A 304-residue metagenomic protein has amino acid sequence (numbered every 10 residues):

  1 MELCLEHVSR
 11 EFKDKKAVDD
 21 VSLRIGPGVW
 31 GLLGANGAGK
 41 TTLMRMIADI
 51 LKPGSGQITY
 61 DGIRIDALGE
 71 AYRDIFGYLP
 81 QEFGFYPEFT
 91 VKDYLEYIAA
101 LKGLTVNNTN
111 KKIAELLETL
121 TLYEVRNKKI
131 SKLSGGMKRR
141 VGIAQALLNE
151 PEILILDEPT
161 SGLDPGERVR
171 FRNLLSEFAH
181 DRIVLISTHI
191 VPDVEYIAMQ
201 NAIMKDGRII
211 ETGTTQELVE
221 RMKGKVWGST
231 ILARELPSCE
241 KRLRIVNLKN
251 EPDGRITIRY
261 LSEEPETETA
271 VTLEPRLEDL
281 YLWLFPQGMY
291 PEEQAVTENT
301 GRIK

Functional and structural regions predicted by a protein language model:
A35-G39: Walker A (P-loop) phosphate-binding loop of ABC-type ATPase nucleotide-binding domains
A48: Helix-to-loop junction immediately C-terminal to a conserved catalytic motif
G56-A67, A71-Y72: Conserved ABC transporter NBD signature motif
E96, A100, N107-V125: Conserved ABC ATPase "signature" region
L154-E158: Catalytic Walker B motif of ABC-type/P-loop ATPase nucleotide-binding domains
